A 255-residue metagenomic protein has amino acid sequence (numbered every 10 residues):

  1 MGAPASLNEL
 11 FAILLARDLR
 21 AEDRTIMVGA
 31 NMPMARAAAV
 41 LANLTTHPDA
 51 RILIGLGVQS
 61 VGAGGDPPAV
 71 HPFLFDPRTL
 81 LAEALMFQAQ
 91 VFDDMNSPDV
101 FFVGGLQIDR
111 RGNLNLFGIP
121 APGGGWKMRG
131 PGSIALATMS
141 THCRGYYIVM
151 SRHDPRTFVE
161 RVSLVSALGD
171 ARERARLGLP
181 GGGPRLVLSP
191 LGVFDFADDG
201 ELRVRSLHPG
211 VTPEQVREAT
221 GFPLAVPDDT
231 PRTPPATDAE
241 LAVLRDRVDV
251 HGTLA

Functional and structural regions predicted by a protein language model:
M1-R78: N-terminal active-site beta-alpha-beta segment that forms phosphate/nucleotide-binding and substrate-recognition loops
L7-F11, L15, A30, M34 (+5 more regions): General structural feature for long, well-ordered alpha-helical segments within catalytic domains of soluble enzymes
D18, E22, L41-T45, F194-A197 (+3 more regions): Change "in soluble alpha/beta enzymes" to "in soluble alpha/beta proteins
A42, G65, D170, A239-L244: Short amphipathic alpha-helical patches
L53, K127, P231-R232: Residue-level detector of alpha-helical recognition elements and their boundaries
D66-P227, A236: Conserved phosphate- and dinucleotide-binding cores of soluble alpha/beta proteins, encompassing both enzyme active
A219, D228-A255: A conserved C-terminal secondary-structure "cap"
